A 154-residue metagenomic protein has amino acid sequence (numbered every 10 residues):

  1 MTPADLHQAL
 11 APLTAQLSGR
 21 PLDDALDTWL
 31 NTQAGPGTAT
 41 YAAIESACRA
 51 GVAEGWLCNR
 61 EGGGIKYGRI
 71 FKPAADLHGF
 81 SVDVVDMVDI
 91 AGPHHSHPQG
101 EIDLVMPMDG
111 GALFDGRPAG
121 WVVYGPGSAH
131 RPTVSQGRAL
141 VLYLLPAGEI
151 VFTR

Functional and structural regions predicted by a protein language model:
M1-H78: A short, N-terminal "cap"/entry segment at the start of jelly-roll beta-barrel domains of the cupin/DSBH fold
D76-S96, A129: Conserved short histidine dyad/triad with adjacent acidic residue
V84, D103-V105, W121-V123: Conserved hydrophobic/aromatic beta-strand scaffold that supports enzyme active sites
I90-A91, D109-G111, A129-H130, G148-E149: Short Gly/Pro-enriched loop/turn and capping motifs at secondary-structure junctions
H95-A112: Short, conserved beta-strand element in jelly-roll/cupin
Q99-I102, A119, R138-A139: Short, surface-exposed beta-edge/turn micro-motifs
D115-G137: Conserved metal-binding segment of the jelly-roll/cupin
G137-R154: A short hydrophobic beta-strand segment most commonly corresponding to one strand of the jelly-roll/cupin
